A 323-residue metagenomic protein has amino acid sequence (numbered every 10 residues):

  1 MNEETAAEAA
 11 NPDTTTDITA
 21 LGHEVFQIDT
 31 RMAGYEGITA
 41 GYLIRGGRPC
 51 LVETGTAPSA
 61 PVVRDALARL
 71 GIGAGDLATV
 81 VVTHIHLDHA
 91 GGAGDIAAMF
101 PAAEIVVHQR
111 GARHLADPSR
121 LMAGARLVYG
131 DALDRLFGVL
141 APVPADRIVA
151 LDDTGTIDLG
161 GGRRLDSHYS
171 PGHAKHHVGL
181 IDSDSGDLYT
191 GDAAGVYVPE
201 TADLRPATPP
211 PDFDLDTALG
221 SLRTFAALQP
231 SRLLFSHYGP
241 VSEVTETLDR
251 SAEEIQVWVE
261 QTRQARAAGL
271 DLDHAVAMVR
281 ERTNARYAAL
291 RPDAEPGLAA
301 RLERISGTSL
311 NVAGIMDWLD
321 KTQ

Functional and structural regions predicted by a protein language model:
N2-E4, Q264-Q323: C-terminal regulatory/interaction regions
E3-E4, D13, H114-H168, L222: Metallo-beta-lactamase
T14-L70, A74-D76, L180-D192: Conserved beta-strand hairpin/beta-sheet module of binuclear metal-dependent hydrolase folds, prominently
C50, V81, I105, D187-Y189 (+1 more regions): Residue-level marker for buried hydrophobic side chains located in beta-strands that build the well-ordered beta-sheet
T56-P58, R164-P171, K175-T245: Metallo-beta-lactamase
D76-D88: Metallo-beta-lactamase
G91-F100: Metal-dependent catalytic neighborhoods of phosphoester/phosphodiester hydrolases
D216, S221-R280: Active-site/pore-lining binding-face segments in mid-to-C-terminal subdomains
